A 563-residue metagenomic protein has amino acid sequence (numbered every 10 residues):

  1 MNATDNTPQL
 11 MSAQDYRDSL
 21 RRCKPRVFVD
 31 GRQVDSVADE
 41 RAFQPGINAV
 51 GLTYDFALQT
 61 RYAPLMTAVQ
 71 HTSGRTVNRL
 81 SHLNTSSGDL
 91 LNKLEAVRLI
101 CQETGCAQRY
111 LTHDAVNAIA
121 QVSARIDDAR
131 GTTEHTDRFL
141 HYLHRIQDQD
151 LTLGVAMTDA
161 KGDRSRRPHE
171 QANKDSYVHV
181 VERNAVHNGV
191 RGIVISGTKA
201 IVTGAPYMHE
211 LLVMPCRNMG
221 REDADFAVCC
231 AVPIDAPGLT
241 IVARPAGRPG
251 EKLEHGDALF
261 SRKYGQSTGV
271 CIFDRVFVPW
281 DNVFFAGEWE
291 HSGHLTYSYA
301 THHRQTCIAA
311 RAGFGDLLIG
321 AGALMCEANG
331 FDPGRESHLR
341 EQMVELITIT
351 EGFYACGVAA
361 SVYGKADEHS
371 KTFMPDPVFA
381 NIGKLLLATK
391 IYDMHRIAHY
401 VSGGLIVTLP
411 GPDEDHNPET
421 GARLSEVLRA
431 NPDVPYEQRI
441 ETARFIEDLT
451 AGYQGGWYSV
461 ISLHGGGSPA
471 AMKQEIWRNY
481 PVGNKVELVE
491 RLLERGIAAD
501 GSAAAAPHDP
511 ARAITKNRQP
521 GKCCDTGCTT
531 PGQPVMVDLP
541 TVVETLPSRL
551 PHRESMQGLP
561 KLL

Functional and structural regions predicted by a protein language model:
M1-D18, I497-L563: Basic/polar N-terminal segments that are highly enriched at the extreme N-terminus, encompassing both cleavable
D5-Y54: N-terminal-proximal low-complexity accessory segments that begin disordered and transition into the first
D55-L153, G204, E210: Internal helix-loop-helix
A124-S196: Gly/Pro-rich turn-and-neighbor structural signature
V202-K252: A short core secondary-structure module
E254-I349: Glycine-rich beta->alpha junctions and the first turn(s) of the following alpha-helix
F314-L317, A321-D393: Long, well-ordered mid-to-C-terminal structural blocks that present hydrophobic/aromatic surfaces
V378-C523, D538-P540, P547: Alpha-helix capping/hinge segments and adjacent helical runs
